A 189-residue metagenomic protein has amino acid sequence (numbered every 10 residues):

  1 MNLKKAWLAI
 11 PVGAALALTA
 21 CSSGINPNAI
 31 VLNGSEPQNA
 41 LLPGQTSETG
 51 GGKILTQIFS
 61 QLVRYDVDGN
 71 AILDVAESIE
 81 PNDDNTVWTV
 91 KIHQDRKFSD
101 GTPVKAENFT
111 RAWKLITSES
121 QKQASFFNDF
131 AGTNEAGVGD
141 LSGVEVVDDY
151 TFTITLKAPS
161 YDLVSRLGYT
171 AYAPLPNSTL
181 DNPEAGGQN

Functional and structural regions predicted by a protein language model:
M1-I10: Bacterial N-terminal signal peptides that target proteins for export
A17-A20: C-terminal motif of bacterial Sec signal peptides marking the signal peptidase cleavage site
S22-G24: Bacterial signal peptide processing site
G34-D83: N-terminal lobe/hinge region of extracytoplasmic solute-binding protein
T56, S60, E77, E107-L115 (+2 more regions): Solvent-exposed, polar/charged alpha-helical surfaces in well-ordered, non-transmembrane soluble domains, broadly
V63, V67, K97, K114-Q121 (+3 more regions): Sec-exported extracytoplasmic/periplasmic mature domains
S78-Q123, T153: Aromatic- and charge-enriched surface segment that lines or borders ligand/interaction sites
F126-T179: Surface-exposed binding/hinge segments that line and control ligand-binding clefts or catalytic entry sites
